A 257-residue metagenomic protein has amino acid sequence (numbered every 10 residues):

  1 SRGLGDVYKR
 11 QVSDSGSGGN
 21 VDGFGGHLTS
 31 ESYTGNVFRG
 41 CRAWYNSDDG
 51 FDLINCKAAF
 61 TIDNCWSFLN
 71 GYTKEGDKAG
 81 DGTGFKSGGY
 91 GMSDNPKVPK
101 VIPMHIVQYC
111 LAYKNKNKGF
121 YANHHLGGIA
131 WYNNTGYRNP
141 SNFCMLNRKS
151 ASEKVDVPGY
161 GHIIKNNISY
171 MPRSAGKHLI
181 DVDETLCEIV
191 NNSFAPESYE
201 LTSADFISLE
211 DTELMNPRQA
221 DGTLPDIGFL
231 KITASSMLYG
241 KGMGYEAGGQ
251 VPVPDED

Functional and structural regions predicted by a protein language model:
S1-Y8: Short, small-residue-biased leader/transition segments that mark boundaries at the very start of proteins
D6, Y33, F38, C56-I62 (+10 more regions): Parallel beta-helix/beta-solenoid
K9, S13, H27, R39 (+15 more regions): Feature marks extracellular polysaccharide-active and adherence modules
D14-S30, Y45-I54, G76-P99, K114-N123 (+2 more regions): Extracellular beta-strand/beta-solenoid scaffold signature
V21, G35-F38, D48, G82 (+3 more regions): Extracellular structured ligand-interaction cores
A58-T61, L69, L126-N133, N139-P140 (+1 more regions): C-terminal/domain-terminus segments
A59-L69, E75-G80: Acidic, glycine-rich loop-and-beta core segments that form the ion-binding/anion-interacting portion of active sites
S152-D257: Acidic, glycine- and Ser/Thr-rich low-complexity intrinsically disordered tracts in extracellular/secreted proteins
